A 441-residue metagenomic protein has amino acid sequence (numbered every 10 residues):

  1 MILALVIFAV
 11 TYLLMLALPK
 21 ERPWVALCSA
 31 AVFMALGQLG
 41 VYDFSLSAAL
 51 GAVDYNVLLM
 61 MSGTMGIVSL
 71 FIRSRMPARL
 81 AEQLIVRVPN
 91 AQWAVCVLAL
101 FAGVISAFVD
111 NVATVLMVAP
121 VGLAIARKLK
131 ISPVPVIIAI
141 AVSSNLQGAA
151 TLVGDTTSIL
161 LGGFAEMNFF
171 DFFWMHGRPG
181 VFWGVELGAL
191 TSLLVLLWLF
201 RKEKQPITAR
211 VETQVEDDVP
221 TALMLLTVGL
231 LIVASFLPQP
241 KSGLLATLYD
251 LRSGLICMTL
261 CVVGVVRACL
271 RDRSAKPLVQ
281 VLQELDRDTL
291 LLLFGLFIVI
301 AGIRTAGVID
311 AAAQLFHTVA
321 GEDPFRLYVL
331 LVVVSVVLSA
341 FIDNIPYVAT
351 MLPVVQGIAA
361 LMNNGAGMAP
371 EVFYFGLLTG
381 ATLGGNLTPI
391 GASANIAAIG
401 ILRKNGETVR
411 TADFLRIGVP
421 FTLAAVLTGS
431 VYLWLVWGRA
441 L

Functional and structural regions predicted by a protein language model:
M1-R73, R79, M175-Q314, V409 (+1 more regions): Hydrophobic transmembrane alpha-helices of multi-pass small-molecule transporters
V6, C28-A31, V97, F101 (+8 more regions): Hydrophobic residues within alpha-helical transmembrane segments of multi-pass solute transporters/permease subunits
L13-K20, F101-D110, A141-V153, V333-Y347 (+1 more regions): Transmembrane alpha-helix interface/packing and boundary motifs in multi-pass membrane proteins, characterized by
L16-P19, R73, P89, K128-K130 (+2 more regions): Helix-loop interface residues and adjacent transmembrane-helix termini in multi-pass membrane transporters, primarily
V32-D43, R75, I159-M167, E203-K204 (+3 more regions): Peri-membrane helix termini and adjoining interfacial loops of integral membrane proteins
S47-V134, T289-N364: Membrane-embedded alpha-helical segments and adjacent helix-loop junctions characteristic of multi-pass solute
L80, A113-A124, I137-I138, T151-M167 (+4 more regions): Re-entrant/interfacial helical elements at transmembrane boundaries that shape and gate the permeation pathway
I125-T221, G365, A369, Y374 (+1 more regions): Membrane-core helix-loop-helix motifs of multi-pass transport proteins
